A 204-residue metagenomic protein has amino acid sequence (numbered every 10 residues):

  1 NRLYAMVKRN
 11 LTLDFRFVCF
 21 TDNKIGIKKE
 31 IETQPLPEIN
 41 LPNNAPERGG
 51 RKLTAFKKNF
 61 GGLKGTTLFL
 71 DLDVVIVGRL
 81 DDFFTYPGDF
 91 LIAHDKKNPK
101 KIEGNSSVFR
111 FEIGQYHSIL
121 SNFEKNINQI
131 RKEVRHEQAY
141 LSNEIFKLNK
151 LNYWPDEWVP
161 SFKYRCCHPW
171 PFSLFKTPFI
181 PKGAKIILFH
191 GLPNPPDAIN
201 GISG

Functional and structural regions predicted by a protein language model:
N1-N43, G61-L63, I113: N-terminal anchoring/stem segment of glycosyltransferases
L13, K29, K52, L70 (+3 more regions): Residues that flank catalytic or metal-binding motifs in active/ligand-binding sites
F17, F56, D73, F109 (+2 more regions): A residue-level signal for conserved active-site and pocket-lining positions in enzyme catalytic cores
V18-G26, I76-L80, E157-W158, L192-P193: Short, polar loop motifs at secondary-structure junctions
I25, E32-I39, R51-E103, R110-F111: GT-A fold catalytic core of metal-dependent nucleotide-sugar glycosyltransferases, centered on the diacidic
I31-P42, E47-G49, F162-F175: Charged, often glycine-rich, active-site loop that binds/positions anionic groups
L80-E144: Conserved catalytic core of nucleotide-sugar-dependent glycosyltransferases
H117-G204: Catalytic core and acceptor-binding pocket of nucleotide-sugar-dependent glycosyltransferases
